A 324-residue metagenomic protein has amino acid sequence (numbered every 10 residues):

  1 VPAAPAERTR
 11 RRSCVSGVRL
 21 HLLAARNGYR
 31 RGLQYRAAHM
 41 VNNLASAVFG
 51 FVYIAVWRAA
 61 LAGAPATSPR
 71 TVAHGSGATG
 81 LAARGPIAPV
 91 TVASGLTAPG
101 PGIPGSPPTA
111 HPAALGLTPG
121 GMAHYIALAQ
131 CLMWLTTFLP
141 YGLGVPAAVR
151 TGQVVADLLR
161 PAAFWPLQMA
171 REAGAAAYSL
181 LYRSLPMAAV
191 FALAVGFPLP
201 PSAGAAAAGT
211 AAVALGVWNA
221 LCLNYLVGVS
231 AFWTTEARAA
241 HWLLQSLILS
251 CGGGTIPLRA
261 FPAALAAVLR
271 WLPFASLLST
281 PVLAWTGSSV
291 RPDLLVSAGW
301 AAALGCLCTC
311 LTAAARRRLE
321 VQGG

Functional and structural regions predicted by a protein language model:
P2-G75, G80, G105-G324: Hydrophobic transmembrane alpha-helices and immediately adjacent juxtamembrane helices of multi-pass inner-membrane
R70, G75, G80-V90, G95-G100: Acidic, glycine-centered low-complexity repeats within long intrinsically disordered regions
